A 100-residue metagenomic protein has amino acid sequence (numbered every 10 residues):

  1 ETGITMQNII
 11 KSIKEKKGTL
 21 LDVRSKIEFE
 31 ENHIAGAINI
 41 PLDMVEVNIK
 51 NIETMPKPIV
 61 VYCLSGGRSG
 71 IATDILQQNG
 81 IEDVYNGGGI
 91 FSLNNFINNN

Functional and structural regions predicted by a protein language model:
T2-T19, K26-P58, G67-N100: Rhodanese-like catalytic fold shared by cysteine-dependent sulfurtransferases and DSP/PTP-type phosphatases
Y62: Short, surface-exposed ligand- or partner-binding patches at beta-edge/loop junctions that are enriched in aromatics
